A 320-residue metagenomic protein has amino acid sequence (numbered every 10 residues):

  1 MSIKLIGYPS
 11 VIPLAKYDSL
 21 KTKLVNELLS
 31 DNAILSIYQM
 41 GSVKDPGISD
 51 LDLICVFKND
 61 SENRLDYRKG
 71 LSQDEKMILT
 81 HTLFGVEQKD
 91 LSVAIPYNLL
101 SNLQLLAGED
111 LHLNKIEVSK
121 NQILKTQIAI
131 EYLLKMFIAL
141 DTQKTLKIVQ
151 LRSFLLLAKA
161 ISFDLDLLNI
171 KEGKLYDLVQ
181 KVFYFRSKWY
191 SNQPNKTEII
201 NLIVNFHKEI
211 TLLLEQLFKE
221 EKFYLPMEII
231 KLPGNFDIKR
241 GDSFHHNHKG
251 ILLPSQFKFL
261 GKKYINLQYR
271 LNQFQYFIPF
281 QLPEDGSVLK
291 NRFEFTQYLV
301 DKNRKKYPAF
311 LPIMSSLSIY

Functional and structural regions predicted by a protein language model:
M1, D50-D52, L103, L202 (+2 more regions): Aromatic-enriched hydrophobic runs in primary sequence
M1-S36, T197-I200, V204-L212, Y320: Helical scaffold of the NTase/Pol beta-like nucleotidyltransferase catalytic core
M1-Y17, N63-A160, E215-G261, Y269 (+1 more regions): Conserved NTP/Mg2+-binding pocket subregion across the NTase superfamily
S19, K23, I95, K174-D177 (+1 more regions): Exposed alpha-helical structural elements
T22-L51, F57-N63: Active-site nucleotide-donor binding segment shared across nucleotidyl transfer reactions
K58-D60, L165-L167, S187-W189, N195-K196: A generic structural motif
L155-R186: An acidic, glycine-/histidine-flanked metal-binding catalytic module
K174-H246, G250-Q268, N272, L289 (+1 more regions): Structured mid-to-C-terminal alpha-helical surface segments
